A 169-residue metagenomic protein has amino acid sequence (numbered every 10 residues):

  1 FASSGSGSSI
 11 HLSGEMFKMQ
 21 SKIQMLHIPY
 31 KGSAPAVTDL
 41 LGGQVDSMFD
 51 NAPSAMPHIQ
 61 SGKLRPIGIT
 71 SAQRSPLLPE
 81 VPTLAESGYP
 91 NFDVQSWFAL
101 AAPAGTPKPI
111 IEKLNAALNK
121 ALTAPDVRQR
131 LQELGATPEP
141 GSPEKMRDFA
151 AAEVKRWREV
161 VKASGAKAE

Functional and structural regions predicted by a protein language model:
F1-E169: Conserved, function-defining micro-sites of small-solute handling proteins
